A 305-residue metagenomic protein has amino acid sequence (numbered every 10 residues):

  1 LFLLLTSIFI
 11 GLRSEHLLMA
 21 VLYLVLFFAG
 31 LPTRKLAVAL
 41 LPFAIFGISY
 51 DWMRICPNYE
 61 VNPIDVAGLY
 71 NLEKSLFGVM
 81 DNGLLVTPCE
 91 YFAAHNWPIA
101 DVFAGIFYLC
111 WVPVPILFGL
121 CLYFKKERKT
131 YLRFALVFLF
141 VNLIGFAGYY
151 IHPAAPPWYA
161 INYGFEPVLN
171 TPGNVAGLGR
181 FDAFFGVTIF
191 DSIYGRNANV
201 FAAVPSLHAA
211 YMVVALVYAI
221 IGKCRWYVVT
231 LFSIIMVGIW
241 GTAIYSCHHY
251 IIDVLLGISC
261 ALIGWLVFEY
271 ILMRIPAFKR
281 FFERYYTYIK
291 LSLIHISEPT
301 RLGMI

Functional and structural regions predicted by a protein language model:
F2-I8, F46-W52, N142-Y149, I234-Y245: Aromatic-anchored segments of alpha-helical transmembrane domains
A37-W111: Intramembrane catalytic core of multi-pass membrane enzymes that act on lipidic substrates
L40, I116-I151, W158-P167: Interfacial segments of alpha-helical transmembrane regions
L117-F124, A209-W226, S259-F268: Membrane-interfacial alpha-helical segments at the cytosolic side of multi-pass membrane proteins
I151-G222: Membrane-interfacial catalytic/cofactor-binding modules of polytopic membrane enzymes
P156, A203, G238-L262: Interfacial helix-loop-helix junctions of multi-pass membrane proteins
M273-L293: Membrane-proximal cytoplasmic C-terminal regulatory module of class A 7TM GPCRs
I294-I305: Single conserved hydrophobic/aromatic residue that forms the stacking wall/gate of nucleotide- or nucleobase-binding
